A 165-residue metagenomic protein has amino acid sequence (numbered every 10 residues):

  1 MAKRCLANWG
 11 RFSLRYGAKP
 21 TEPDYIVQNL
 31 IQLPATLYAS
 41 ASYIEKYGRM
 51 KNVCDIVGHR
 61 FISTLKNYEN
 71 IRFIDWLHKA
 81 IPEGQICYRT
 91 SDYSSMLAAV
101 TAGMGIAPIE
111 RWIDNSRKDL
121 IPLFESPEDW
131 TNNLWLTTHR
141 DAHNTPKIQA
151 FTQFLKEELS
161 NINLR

Functional and structural regions predicted by a protein language model:
M1-R89: Acidic, Gly/Pro-rich loop/turn segments at junctions of secondary structure
Y16-G17, L65, F124-P127, R140: Residues at the C-termini of beta-strands that transition into short coil/loop
V27-L30, E110-R111, D119-T131: Short beta-strand->loop
I31, C54-V57, V100-T101, N115 (+1 more regions): Alpha-helix boundary recognition
A80-P122, N144, T152, S160: Hydrophobic hinge/microswitch elements
S126-R165: A late-sequence structural motif
